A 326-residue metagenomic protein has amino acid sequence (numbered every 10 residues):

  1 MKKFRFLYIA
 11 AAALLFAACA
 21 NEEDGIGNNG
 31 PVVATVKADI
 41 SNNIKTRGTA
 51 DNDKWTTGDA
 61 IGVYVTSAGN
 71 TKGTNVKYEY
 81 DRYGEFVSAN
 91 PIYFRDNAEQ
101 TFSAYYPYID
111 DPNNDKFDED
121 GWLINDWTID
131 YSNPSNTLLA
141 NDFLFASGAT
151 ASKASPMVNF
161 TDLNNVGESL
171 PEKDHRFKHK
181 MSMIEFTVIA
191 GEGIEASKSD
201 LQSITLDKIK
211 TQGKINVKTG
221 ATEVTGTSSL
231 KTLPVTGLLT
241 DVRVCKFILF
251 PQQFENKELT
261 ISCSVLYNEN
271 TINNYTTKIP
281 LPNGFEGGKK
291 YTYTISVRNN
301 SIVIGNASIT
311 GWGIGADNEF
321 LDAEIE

Functional and structural regions predicted by a protein language model:
M1-Y8: Bacterial N-terminal signal peptides that target proteins for export
F4, A20-E22: Charged, compositionally biased non-catalytic regions
F16-A18: C-terminal motif of bacterial Sec signal peptides marking the signal peptidase cleavage site
E23-K198, L233-F247, P251, K257 (+1 more regions): Short, low-hydrophobicity acidic/polar segments
G191-E192, Q252-E319, I325: Exposed, polar/acidic Ser/Thr-rich sequence context and nearby capping/turn residues that mark flexible linkers
A196-T225, N299-N318, D322-E326: Extracellular/surface-associated beta-sandwich interaction domains
L201-F254, E258-E286: Contiguous ligand/interfacial binding patches
